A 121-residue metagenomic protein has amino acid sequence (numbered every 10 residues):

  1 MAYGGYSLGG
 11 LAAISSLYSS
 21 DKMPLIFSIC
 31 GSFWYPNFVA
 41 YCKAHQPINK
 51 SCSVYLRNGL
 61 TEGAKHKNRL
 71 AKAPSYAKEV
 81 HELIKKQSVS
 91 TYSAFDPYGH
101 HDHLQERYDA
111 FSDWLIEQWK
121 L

Functional and structural regions predicted by a protein language model:
M1-A2, L25-F27: Residue in the alpha/beta-hydrolase core beta-strand immediately N-terminal to the catalytic nucleophile
G4-G9, A13: Gly/Ala-rich beta-loop-alpha elbow adjacent to hydrolase catalytic centers
A12-S16, N37: Hydrolases whose catalytic domains are alpha/beta-hydrolase-1, hotdog thioesterase, or metallo-beta-lactamase-like
S15-L25: Conserved hydrolase catalytic core segment
F27-Y35, G59-E62: Active-site nucleophile loop of the alpha/beta-hydrolase fold
S32-K50: Flexible "cap/lid" loop of the alpha/beta hydrolase fold
Y55-L60, P74-L121: C-terminal catalytic histidine-bearing segment of alpha/beta-hydrolase fold enzymes
G63-S75: Short, flexible/disordered intra-domain loops and linkers
